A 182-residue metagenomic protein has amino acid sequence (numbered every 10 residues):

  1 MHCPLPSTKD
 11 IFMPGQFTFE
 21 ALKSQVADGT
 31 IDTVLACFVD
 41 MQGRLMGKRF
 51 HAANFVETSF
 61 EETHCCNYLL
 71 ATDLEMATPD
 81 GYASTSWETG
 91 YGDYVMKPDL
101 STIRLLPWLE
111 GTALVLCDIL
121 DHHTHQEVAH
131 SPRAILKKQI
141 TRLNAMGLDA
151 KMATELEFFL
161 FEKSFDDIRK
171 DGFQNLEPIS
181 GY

Functional and structural regions predicted by a protein language model:
C3, D10-Y182: Glycine-rich, acidic/polar active-site loops that bind/position phosphate-bearing ligands
